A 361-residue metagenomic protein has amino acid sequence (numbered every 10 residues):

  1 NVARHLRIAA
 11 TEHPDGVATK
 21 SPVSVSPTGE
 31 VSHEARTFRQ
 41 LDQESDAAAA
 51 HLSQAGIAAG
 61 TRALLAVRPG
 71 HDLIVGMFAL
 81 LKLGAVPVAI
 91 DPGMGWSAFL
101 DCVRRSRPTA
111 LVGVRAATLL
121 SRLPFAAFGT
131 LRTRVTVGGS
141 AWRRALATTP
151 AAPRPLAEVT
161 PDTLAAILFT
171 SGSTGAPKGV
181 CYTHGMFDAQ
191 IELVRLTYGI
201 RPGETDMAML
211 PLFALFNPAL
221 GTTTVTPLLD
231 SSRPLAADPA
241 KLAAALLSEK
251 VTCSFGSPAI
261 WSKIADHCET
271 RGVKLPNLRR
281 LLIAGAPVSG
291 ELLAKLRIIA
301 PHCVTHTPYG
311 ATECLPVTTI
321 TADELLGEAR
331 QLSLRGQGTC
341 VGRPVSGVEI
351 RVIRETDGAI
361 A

Functional and structural regions predicted by a protein language model:
D15-V17, P150-F169, A176, G199-T205: Conserved pre-ATP/AMP-binding loop-to-beta segment of ANL
A18-G70, I74, F78, G95-L100 (+2 more regions): Conserved AMP-binding/adenylate-forming core of the ANL superfamily
V23-E30, E34, A116-P161, L332: ANL superfamily adenylate-forming
A35-R39, A165-E192, T223: Conserved AMP-binding A3 loop
D42-A50, P161, V180-R201, M209: Conserved structural elements of the adenylate-forming
A55, L83-L146: Structural core segment of the AMP-binding/adenylate-forming
V86, D188-T205, L210-T252, H267: Conserved AMP-binding/adenylation subdomain of ANL enzymes
V137, T222, V251-F255, D266-G336 (+2 more regions): Gly/Ser/Thr-rich phosphate-binding loop
